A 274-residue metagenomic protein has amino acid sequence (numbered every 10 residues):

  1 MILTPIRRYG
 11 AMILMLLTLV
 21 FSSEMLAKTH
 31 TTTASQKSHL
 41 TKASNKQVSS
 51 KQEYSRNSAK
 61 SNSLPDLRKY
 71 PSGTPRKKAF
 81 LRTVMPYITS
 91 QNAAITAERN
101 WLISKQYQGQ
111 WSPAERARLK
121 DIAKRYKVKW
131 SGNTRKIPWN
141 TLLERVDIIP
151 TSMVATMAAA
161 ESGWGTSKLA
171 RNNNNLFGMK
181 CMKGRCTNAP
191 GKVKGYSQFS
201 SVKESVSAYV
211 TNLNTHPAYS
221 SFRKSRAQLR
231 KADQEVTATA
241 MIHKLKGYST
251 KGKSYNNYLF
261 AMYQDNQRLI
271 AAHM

Functional and structural regions predicted by a protein language model:
I2-P5, A11-I13, V20-T156, A160-M274: Catalytic cores of secreted/periplasmic lytic hydrolases that degrade extracellular macromolecules
